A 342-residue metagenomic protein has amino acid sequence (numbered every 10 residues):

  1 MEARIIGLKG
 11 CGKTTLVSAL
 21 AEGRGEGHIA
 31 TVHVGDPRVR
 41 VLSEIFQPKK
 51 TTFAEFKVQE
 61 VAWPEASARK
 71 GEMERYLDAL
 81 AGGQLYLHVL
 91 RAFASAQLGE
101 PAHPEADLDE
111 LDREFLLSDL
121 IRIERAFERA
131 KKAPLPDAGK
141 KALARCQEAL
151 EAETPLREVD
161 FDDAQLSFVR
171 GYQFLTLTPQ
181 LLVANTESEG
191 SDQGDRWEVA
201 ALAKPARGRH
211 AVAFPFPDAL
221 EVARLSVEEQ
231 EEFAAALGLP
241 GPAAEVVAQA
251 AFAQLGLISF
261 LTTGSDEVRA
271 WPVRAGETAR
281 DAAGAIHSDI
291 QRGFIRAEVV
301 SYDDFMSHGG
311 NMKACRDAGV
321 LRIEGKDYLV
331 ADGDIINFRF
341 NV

Functional and structural regions predicted by a protein language model:
M1-A96, D112, I123: Conserved G1/Walker A P-loop phosphate-binding module
M1-V17, A21-E22, R129-D332, I336-V342: C-terminal-of-GTPase-core extension/linker across diverse P-loop GTPases
G27, E65-A68, E72, L108 (+3 more regions): Residue-level detector of alpha-helix boundaries and kinks
H33-G35, V61-K70, A81-L135, G139 (+2 more regions): Conserved Switch II/interswitch segment of TRAFAC-class P-loop GTPases
